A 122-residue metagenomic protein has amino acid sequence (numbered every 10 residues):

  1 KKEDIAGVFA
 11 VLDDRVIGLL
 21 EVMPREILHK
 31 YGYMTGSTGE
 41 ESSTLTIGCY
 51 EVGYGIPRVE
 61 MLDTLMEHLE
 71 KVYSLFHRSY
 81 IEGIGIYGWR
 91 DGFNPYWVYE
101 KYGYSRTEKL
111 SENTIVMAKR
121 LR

Functional and structural regions predicted by a protein language model:
K1-G7, L12: Active-site rim helix/loop that mediates acceptor-substrate recognition in acyltransferases
A6-V8, S43-L45, K109, N113-M117: Short beta-strand micro-motifs in enzyme catalytic cores
F9-V11, E21, V116-R120: Short, well-ordered beta-strand micro-motif
D14-V16, L65: Residue-level signal for glycine
V16-G55: Conserved acyl-donor/pantetheine-binding loop and adjacent beta-alpha core of acyl/acetyltransferases and related
V52, P57-Y73: Conserved acetyl-CoA-binding loop-helix of GNAT-fold acetyltransferases
Y73-R90: Conserved GNAT acetyl-CoA-binding A-motif
G92-Y96, E100-Y102, T107-R122: C-terminal "cap" of GNAT-fold acetyltransferases
